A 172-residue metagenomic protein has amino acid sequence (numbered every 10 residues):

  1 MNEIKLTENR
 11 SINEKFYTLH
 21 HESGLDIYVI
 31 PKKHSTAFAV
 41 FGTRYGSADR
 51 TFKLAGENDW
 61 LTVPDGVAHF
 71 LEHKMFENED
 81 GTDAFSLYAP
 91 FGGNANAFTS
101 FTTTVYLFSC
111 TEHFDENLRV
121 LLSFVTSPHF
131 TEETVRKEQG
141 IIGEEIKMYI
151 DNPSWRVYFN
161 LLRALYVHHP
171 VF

Functional and structural regions predicted by a protein language model:
M1-D83: His/Glu-rich zincin catalytic helix
E79-F172: Acidic/histidine-enriched segments that form metal/cofactor-coordinating and catalytic pocket/exosite environments
